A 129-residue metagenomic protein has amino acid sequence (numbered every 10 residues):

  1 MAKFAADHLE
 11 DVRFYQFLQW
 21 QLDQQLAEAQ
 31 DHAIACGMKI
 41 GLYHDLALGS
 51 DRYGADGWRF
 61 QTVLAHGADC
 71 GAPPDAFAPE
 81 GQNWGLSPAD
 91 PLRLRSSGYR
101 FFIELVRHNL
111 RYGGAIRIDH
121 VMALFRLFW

Functional and structural regions predicted by a protein language model:
M1-Q24, G49-W129: Alpha-amylase-like alpha-glycosidases and glucanotransferases acting on alpha-linked glucans and related
Q19-A35, K39-G41: Active-site pocket-lining segments that scaffold enzyme catalytic pockets across diverse folds
I40-H44, I116: Hydrophobic faces of well-ordered beta-strands that scaffold small-molecule active sites in alpha/beta enzyme cores
